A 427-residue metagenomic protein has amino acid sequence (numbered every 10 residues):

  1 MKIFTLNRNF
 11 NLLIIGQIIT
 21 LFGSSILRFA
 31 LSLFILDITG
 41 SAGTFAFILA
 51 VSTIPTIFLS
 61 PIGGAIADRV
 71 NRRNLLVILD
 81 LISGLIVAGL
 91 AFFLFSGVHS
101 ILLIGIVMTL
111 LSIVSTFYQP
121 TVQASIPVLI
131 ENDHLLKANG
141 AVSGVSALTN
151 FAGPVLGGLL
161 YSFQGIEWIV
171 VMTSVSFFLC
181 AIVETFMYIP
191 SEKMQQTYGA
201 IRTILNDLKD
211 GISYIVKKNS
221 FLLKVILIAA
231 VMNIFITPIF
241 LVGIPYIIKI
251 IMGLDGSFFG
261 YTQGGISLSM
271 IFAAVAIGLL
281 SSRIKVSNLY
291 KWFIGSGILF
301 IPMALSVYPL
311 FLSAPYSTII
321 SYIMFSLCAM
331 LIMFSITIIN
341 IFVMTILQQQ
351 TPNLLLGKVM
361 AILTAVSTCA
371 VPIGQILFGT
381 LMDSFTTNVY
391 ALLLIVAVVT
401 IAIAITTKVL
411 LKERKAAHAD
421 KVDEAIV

Functional and structural regions predicted by a protein language model:
M1-F10, P190-L227, I426-V427: Juxtamembrane intracellular "pre-TM" segments in multi-pass secondary transporters
M1-P55, K217-I266: Helix-loop boundary and gating motifs at the non-cytosolic
L6, D37, D68-R69, V128 (+4 more regions): Membrane-helix boundary and inter-helical linker elements of multi-pass secondary transporters
N11-R28, S52-A65, N71-I86, L103-S162 (+8 more regions): Substrate-agnostic recognition of the 12-TM MFS/MFS-like secondary transporter fold
S32, V87-L94, G157-S162, C180 (+7 more regions): Structural signal for membrane-spanning alpha-helices in multi-pass inner-membrane proteins, emphasizing helix cores
L36-F45, A88-M108, D133, K137 (+4 more regions): Membrane-interface helix-capping segments at transmembrane helix termini in multi-pass transporters
L75, G84, G89, K209 (+2 more regions): C-terminal transmembrane bundle of multi-pass solute transporters/carriers
I101-M108, S112, K137-Q195, G264 (+4 more regions): Hydrophobic alpha-helical transmembrane segments
